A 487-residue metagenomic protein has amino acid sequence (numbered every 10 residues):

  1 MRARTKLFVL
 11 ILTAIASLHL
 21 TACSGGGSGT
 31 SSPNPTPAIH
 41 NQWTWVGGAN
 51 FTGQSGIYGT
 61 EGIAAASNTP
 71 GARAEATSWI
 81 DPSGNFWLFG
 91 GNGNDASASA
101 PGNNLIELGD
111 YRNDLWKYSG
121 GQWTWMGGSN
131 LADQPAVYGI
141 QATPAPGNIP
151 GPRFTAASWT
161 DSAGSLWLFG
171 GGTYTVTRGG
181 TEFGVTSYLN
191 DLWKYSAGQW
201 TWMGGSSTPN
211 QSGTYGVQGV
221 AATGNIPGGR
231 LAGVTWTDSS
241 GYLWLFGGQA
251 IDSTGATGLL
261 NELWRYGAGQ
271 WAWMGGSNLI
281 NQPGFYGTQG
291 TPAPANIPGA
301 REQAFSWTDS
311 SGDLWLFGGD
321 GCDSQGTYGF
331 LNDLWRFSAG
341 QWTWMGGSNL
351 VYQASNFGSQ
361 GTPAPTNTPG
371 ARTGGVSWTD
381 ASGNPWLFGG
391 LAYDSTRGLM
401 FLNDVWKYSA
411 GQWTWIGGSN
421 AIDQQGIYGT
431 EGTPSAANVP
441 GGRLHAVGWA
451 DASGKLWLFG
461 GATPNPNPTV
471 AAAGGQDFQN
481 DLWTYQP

Functional and structural regions predicted by a protein language model:
M1-L10: Bacterial N-terminal signal peptides that target proteins for export
R2, S17-I39: Bacterial Sec-dependent N-terminal signal peptides
L10-L18: Sec-dependent N-terminal signal peptides of Gram-positive bacterial secreted proteins and lipoproteins
G29-P487: Kelch-like beta-propeller repeat domains
